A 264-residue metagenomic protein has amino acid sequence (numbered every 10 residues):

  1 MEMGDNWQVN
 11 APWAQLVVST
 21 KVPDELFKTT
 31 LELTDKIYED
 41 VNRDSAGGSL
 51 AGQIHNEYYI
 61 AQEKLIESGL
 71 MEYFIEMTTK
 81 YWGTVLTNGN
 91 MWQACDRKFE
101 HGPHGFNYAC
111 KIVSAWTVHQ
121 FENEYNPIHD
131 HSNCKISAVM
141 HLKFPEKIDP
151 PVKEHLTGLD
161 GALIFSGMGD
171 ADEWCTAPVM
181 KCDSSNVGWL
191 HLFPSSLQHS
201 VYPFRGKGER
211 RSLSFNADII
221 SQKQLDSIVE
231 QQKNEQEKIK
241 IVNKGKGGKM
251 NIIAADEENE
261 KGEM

Functional and structural regions predicted by a protein language model:
M1-G105, N123-N126, V242: Non-heme Fe(II)/2-oxoglutarate
P12-L16, K111, C134-I136, E209-R211: Residues at beta-strand starts and edge strands
P23, Q120, H141-K143, N216-I220: Solvent-exposed residues in well-ordered beta-strands and their adjoining turns, especially edge/terminal strands
E67, M71, H131, S184 (+1 more regions): Aromatic-acidic/polar surface patches that form glycan- and anion
V85-W92, P145, I220, Q224: Solvent-exposed amphipathic alpha-helical surface segments
G105-A109, R205-K207: A short beta-turn/loop motif at secondary-structure boundaries
A109-L192: Catalytic core of non-heme Fe(II) oxygenases with the double-stranded beta-helix
A171-M264: Catalytic core of Fe(II)/2-oxoglutarate
